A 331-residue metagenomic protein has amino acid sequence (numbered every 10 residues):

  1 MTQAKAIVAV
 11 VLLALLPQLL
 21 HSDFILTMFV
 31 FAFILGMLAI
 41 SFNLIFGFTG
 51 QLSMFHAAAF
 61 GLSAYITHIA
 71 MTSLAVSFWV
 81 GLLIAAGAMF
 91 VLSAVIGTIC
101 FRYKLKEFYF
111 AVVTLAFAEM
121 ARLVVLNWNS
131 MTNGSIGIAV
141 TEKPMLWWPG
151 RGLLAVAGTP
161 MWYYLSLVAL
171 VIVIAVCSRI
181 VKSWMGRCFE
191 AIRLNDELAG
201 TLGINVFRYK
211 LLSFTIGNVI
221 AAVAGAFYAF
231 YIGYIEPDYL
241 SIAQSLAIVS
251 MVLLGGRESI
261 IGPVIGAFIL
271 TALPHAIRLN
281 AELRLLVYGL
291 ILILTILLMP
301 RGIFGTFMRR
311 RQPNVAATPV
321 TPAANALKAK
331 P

Functional and structural regions predicted by a protein language model:
M1-A14, A139, L194-D196, T201-R208 (+1 more regions): Cytosolic-side transmembrane-helix boundaries in multi-pass membrane proteins
M1-M37, A75-G81, P322-P331: Membrane-interfacial amphipathic/re-entrant helices at transmembrane-helix boundaries
Q3-V8, M28-F29, F33, A58 (+8 more regions): Hydrophobic alpha-helical transmembrane segments
P17, S22-L74, I99-Y109, F189-A191 (+2 more regions): Single transmembrane alpha-helix segments in multi-pass membrane proteins
A57, K210-L298: Transmembrane alpha-helical segments in multi-pass inner-membrane proteins
L74-F117, I265-A267: Alpha-helical transmembrane segments within multi-pass membrane transporters and channels
F117-A155, F304-T306: Extracellular/periplasmic helix-loop junction at the C-terminal end of a transmembrane helix in multi-pass membrane
A157-E236, K330-P331: Helix-loop-helix "hairpin" substructures at the membrane interface of multi-pass membrane proteins
